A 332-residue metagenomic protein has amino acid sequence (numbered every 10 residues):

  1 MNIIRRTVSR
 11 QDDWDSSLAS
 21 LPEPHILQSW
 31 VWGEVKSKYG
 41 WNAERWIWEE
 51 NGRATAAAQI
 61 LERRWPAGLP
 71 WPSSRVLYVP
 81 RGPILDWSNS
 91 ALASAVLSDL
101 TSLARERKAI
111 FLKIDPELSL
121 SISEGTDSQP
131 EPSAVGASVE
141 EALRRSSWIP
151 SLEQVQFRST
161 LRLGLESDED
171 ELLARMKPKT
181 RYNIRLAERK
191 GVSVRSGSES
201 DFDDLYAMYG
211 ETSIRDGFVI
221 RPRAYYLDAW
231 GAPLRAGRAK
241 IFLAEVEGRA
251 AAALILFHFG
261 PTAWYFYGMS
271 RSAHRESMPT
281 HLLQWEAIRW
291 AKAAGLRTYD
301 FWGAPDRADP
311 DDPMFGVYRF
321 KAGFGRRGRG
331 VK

Functional and structural regions predicted by a protein language model:
N2-L69, P116-A134, L143-E276: A conserved beta-strand-loop-helix scaffold within acyl/acetyltransferase catalytic domains
P70-P83: N-terminal cap/recognition module
P80-S88, Q129, R275: The substrate-binding groove and active-site-proximal loops of carbohydrate-active enzymes, especially glycoside
S90-A91, S119-A137, D306-P313: Short, flexible/disordered intra-domain loops and linkers
A91-K108: Short secondary-structure subsegments characteristic of cysteine-rich extracellular domains
S98-D99, L227-K332: Aromatic (often tryptophan-rich) hydrophobic motifs at membrane interfaces
E106-S123, A291-G303: Conserved GNAT acetyl-CoA-binding A-motif
P130-E153, M314-G330: Conserved acetyl-CoA-binding loop of GNAT-fold acetyltransferases
